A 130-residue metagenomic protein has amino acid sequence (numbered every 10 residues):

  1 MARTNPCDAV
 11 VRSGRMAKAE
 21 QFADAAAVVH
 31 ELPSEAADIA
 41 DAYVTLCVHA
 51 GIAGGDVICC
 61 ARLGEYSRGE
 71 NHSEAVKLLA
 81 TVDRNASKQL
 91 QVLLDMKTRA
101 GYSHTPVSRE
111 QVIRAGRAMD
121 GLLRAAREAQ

Functional and structural regions predicted by a protein language model:
M1-Q130: Terminal alpha-helical segments
